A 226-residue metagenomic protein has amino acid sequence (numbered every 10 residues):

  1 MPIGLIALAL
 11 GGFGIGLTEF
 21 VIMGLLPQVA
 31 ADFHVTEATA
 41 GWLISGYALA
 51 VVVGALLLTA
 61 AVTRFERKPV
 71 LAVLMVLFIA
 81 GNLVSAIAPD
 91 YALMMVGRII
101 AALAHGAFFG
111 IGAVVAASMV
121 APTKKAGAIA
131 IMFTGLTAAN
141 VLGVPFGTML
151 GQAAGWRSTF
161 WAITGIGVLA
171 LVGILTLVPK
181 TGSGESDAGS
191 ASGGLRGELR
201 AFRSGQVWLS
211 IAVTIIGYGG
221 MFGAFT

Functional and structural regions predicted by a protein language model:
G4-E37, A224-T226: Extracytoplasmic
I6, G81-V84, A92-A101: Paired small-residue
F20, A48-L56, N140-V141: Residue-level signature of mid-helix packing/kink "hotspots" within the transmembrane helices of 12-pass Major
V53-A92: Conserved MFS/SLC helix-loop-helix module at the cytosolic interface between two early adjacent transmembrane helices
L93, A121-T176: Helix-loop-helix hairpin linking two adjacent transmembrane segments in secondary transporters
G97-G135: Cytoplasmic helix-loop-helix junction between adjacent transmembrane helices in 12-TM secondary transporters
P179-I211: Juxtamembrane intracellular "pre-TM" segments in multi-pass secondary transporters
Q206-T226: Extracytoplasmic gate region of multi-pass secondary transporters
